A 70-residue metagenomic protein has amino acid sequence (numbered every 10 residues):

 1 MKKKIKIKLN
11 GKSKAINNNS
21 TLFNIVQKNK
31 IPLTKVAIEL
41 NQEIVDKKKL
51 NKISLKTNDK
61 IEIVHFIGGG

Functional and structural regions predicted by a protein language model:
M1-G69: Ubiquitin-like/PB1-type beta-grasp interaction modules and other compact soluble beta-rich domains
